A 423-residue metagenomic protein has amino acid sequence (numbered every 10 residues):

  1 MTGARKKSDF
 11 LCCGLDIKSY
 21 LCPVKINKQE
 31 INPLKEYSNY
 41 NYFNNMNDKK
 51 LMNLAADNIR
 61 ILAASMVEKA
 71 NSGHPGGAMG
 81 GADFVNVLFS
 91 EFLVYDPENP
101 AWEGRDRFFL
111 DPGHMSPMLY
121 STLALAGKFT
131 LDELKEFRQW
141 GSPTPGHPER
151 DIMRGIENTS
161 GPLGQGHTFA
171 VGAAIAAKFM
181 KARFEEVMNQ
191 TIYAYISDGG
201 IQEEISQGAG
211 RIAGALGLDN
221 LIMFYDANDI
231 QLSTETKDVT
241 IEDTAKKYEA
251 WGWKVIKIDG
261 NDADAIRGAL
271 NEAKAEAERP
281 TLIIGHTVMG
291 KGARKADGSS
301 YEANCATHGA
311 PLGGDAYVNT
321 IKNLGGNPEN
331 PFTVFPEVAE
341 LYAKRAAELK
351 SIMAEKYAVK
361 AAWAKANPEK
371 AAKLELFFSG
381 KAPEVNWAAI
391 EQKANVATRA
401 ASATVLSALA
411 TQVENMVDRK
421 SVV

Functional and structural regions predicted by a protein language model:
M1-R5, D9: Cationic, amphipathic, low-complexity segments that mediate targeting or membrane/lipid association
F10, Y20-K25, L34-Y42: Short, positively charged and aromatic/hydrophobic N-terminal segments
K49-M52, M66-P75, E103-D111, M153-G164 (+1 more regions): A short glycine/serine-rich beta->alpha loop
A56-S72, Y225-N228: N-terminal capping segment at the start of a domain
G80-L216, N415-R419, V423: Cofactor-binding active-site loop characterized by glycine-rich and histidine/acidic residues
P97-E98, I152-M153, N158-Y342: Glycine-rich ThDP/TPP pyrophosphate-binding loop and its adjacent helix/strand module within ThDP-dependent enzymes
G325-A388: N-terminal leader/propeptide and maturation segments of large enzyme subunits in energy/redox metabolism and hydrolases
K360-V423: Non-catalytic terminal/interface segments that mediate subunit docking, oligomerization, and allosteric communication
